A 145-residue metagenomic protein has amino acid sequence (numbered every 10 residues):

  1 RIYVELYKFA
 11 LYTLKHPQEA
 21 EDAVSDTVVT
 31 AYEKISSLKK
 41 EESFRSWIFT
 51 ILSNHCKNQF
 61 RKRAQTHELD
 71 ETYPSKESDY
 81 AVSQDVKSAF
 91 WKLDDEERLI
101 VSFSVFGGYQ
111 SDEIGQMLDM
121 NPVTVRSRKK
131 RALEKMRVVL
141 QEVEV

Functional and structural regions predicted by a protein language model:
I2, L6, T27, W47-I48 (+3 more regions): Residue-level preference for hydrophobic side chains embedded in well-ordered alpha helices
Y7-D26, V143-V145: Short, charged helix-capping/linker segments at alpha-helix termini
K15, D26-S43, K62-A64: Sigma70-family region 2
S36-K40, T50-L69: Arg/Lys-rich amphipathic alpha helix in sigma70-family domain 2
N58, A64-W91, Q110, V145: Internal acidic/polar
F90-R98: Short helix-coil-helix linker/hinge
I100-S104: A short pre-motif secondary-structure segment
D112, L118-V143: DNA-recognition helix of helix-turn-helix
